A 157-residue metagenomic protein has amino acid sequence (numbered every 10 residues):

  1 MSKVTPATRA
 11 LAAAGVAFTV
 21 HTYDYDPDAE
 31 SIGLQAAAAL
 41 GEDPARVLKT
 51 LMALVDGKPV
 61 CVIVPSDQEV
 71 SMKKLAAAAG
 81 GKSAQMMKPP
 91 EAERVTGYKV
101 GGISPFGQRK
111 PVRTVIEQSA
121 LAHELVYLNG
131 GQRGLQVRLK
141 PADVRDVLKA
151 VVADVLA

Functional and structural regions predicted by a protein language model:
M1-A157: Extended, low-hydrophobicity, polar/charged segments
